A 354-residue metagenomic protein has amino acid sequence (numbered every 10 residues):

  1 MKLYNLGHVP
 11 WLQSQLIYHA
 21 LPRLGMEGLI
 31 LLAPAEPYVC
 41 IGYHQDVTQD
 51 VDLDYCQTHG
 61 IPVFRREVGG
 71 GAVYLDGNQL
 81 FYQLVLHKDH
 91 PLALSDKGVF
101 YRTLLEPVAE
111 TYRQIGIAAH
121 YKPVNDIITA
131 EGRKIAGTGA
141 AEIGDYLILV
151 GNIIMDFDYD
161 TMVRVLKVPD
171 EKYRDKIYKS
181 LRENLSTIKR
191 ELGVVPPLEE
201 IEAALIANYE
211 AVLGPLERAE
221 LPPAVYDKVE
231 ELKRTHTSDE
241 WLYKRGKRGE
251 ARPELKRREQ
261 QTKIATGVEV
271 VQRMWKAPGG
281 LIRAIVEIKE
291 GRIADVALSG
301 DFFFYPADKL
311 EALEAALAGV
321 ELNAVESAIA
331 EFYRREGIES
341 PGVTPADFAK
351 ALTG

Functional and structural regions predicted by a protein language model:
M1-F100: N-terminal lobe of the biotin/lipoate ligase/transferase fold
A72-P91, P169, Y173-E191: Residues forming anionic-ligand binding surfaces in small-molecule and nucleic-acid pockets of primarily soluble enzymes
Q79-A130: Contiguous, small/hydrophobic- and glycine-enriched helical/loop subdomains that border and often "cap" functional
G116-P123, V212-L232, D295, N323-A328 (+1 more regions): Flexible, glycine/charged-enriched surface loops at secondary-structure junctions
Y121-V168: A contiguous pocket-lining binding segment that forms or flanks enzyme active sites
Y178-L221, E230-K247: A conserved active-site cap/scaffold subdomain adjacent to cofactor or substrate pockets
I188, G279-R283, E287-G354: Active-site- and interface-proximal helix/loop "cap" or "latch" segments in soluble metabolic and energy-transducing
V229-E290: Structured beta-strand/loop patches that form or line metal/cofactor-binding pockets in enzymes
